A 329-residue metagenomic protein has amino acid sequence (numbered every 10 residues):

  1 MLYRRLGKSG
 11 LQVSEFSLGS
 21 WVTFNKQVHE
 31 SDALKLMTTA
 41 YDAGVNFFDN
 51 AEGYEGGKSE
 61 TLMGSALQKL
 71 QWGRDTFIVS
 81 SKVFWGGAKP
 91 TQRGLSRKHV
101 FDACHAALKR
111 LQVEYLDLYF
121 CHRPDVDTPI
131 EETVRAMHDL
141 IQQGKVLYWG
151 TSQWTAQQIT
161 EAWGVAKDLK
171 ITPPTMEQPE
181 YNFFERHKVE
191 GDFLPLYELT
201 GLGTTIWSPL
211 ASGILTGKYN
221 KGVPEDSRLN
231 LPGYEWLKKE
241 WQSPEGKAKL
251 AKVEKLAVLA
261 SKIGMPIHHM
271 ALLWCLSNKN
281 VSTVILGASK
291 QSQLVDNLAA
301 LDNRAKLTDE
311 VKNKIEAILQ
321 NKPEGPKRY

Functional and structural regions predicted by a protein language model:
M1-F77, E114, Q142: N-terminal binding-site loop/beta-alpha segment at the start of enzyme catalytic domains that lines or forms
S14-E15, G73-F77, S81, E114-L118 (+3 more regions): Short acidic capping loops at alpha-helix termini that bridge into adjacent secondary structure
L18, N50, S81, L118-C121 (+4 more regions): Conserved beta-strand positions
S20-S31, G86-F101, H122-T128: Active-site mouth loops of central-metabolism enzymes
N25-H29, A51-E60, D125-P129, A156-Q157 (+1 more regions): Acidic-and-aromatic substrate-binding clefts and catalytic sites of carbohydrate-active enzymes
V28-A40, L95-L111, I159-G164: Short, acidic/polar
L108-P129: Active-site groove signature of glycoside hydrolases
T128-L319: Beta/alpha (TIM)-barrel catalytic core signal, keyed to glycine-rich beta->alpha loops juxtaposed to Asp/Glu that bind
